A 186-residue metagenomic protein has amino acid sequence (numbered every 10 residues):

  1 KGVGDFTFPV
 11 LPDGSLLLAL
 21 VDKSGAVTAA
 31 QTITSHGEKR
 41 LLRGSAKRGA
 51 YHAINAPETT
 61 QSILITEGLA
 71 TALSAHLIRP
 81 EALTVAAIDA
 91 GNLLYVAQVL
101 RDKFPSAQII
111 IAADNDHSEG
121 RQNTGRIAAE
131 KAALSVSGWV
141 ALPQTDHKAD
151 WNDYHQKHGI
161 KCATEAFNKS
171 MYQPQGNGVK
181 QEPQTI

Functional and structural regions predicted by a protein language model:
K1-L17, V21-S24, S170-I186: TOPRIM metal-binding catalytic domain and adjacent DNA-binding surface shared by DnaG-type primases
F6-F8, L18, L41, R48 (+4 more regions): Intrinsically disordered, low-complexity, compositionally biased regions/tails
T7, L41, G68, D150-Y154: Residue-level preference for alpha-helix termini and adjacent loops
L11, D22, T34, L41 (+7 more regions): Generic detector of intrinsically disordered, low-complexity, polar/charged segments
G14-P105: Phosphate-handling DNA/RNA-contact segment within nucleic-acid enzymes
T60-Q61, S74-I186: TOPRIM fold recognition
